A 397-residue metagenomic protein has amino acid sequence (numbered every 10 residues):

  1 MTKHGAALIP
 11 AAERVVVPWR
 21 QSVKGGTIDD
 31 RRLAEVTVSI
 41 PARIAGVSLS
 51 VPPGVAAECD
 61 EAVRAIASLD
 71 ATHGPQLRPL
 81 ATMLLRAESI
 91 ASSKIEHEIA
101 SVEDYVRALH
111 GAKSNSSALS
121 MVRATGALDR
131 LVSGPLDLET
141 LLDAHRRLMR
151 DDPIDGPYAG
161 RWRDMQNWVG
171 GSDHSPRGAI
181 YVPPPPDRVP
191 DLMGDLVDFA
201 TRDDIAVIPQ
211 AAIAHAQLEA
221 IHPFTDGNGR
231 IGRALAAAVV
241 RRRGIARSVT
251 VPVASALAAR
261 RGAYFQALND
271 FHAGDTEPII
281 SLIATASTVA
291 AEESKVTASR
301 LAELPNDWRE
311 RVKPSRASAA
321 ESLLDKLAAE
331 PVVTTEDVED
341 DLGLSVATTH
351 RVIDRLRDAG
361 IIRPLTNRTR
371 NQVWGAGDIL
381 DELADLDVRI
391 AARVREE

Functional and structural regions predicted by a protein language model:
M1-E397: FIC/Doc superfamily catalytic core
